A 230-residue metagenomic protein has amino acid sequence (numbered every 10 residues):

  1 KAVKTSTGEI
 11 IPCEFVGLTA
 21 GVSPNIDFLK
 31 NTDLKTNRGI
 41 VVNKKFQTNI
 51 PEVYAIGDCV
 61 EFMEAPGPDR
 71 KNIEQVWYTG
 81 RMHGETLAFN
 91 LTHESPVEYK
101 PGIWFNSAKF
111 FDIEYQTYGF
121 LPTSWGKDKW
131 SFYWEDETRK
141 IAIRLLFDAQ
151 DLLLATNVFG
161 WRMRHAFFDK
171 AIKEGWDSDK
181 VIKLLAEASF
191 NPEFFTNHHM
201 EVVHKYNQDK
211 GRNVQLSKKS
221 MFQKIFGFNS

Functional and structural regions predicted by a protein language model:
A2-K4, G8-T86, D177-A186: FAD-site-proximal beta/loop scaffold in flavoenzymes
V3, T7-K35, F111-M200: C-terminal catalytic lobe of FAD-dependent flavoproteins
A55-M63, H93-G102, L184-H204: Noncatalytic linker/hinge segments flanking ATPase motor cores
C59-A166, M221-F228: Mid-to-C-terminal Rossmann-like scaffold of FAD/NAD(P)H-dependent oxidoreductases
S178-S230: Cysteine/selenocysteine-centered motifs that mediate thiol-based redox chemistry or coordinate metal-sulfur cofactors
